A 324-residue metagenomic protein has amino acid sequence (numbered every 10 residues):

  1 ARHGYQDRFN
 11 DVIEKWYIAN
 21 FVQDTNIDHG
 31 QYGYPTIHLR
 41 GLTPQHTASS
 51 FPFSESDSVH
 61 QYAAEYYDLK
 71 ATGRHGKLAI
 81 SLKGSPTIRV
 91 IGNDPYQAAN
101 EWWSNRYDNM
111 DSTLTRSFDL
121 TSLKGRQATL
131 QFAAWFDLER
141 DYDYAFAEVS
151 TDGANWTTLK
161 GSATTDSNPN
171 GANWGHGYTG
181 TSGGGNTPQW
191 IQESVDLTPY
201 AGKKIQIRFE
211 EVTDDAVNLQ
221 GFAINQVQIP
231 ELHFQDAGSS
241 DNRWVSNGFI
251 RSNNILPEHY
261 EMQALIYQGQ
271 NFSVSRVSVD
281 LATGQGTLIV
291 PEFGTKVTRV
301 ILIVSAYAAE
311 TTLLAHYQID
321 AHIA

Functional and structural regions predicted by a protein language model:
R2-T115, A133, D141-E148, A216-N225 (+1 more regions): Beta/coil-rich, acidic/histidine-enriched accessory regions frequently appended to metallopeptidases
L120-S122, A134-L138, P199: Non-cytosolic beta-sheet module surface loops
Q127-F136, I205-V212, A237: Extracellular beta-strand-rich recognition modules
A128, K203-I205, K296-I301: Exposed beta-strand face motif in extracellular beta-rich ectodomains
A128-L130, D143-A145, E193, I205 (+1 more regions): Residue-level detector of short, conserved catalytic/binding motifs and their immediate flanks
D137-E139, D152, V212-D214: Short coil/turn motifs at secondary-structure junctions
E148-G202, V245-E261, G269-Q285: Exoplasmic/lumenal beta-rich domain surfaces
L197-V217: Extracellular beta-strand ligand-recognition surfaces/modules
